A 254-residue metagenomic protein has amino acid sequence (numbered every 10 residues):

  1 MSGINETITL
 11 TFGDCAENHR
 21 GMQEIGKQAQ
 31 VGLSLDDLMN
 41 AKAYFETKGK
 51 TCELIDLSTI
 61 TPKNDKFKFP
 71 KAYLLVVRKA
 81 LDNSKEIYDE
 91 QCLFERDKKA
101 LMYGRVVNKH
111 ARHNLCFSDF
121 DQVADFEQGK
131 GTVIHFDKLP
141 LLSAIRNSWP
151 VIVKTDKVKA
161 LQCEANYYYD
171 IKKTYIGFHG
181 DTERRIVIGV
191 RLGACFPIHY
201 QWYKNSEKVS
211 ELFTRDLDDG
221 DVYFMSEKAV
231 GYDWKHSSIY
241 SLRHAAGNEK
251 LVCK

Functional and structural regions predicted by a protein language model:
M1-K254: Non-heme Fe(II) oxygenase metal-center motifs and adjacent flexible, charged/small-residue loops
